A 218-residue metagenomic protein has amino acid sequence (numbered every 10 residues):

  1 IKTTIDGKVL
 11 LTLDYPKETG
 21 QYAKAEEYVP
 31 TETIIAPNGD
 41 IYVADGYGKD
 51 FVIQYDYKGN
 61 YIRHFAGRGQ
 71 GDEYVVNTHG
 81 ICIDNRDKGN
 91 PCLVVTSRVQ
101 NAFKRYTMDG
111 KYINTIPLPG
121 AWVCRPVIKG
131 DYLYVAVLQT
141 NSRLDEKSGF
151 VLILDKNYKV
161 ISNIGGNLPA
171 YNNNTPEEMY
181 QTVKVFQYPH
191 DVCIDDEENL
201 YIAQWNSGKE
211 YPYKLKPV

Functional and structural regions predicted by a protein language model:
I1, Y42, F51-I53, R63 (+4 more regions): WD40 beta-propeller blade core
T3-Y28, N60-V76, K159-K184: Surface-exposed loop and turn segments in beta-propeller and other repeat-based domains that flank or scaffold
T4-K8, D56-N60, T107-K111, D155-N157 (+1 more regions): Short loop/turn segments that connect beta-strands within beta-propeller blades
E18-D40, Q70-C92, Q100-N101, P119-L133 (+2 more regions): Beta-rich, blade/repeat-based domains predominating in secreted/periplasmic proteins but also intracellular
E27, G48-I53, V75, Q100 (+2 more regions): A detector of repeated loop/turn-to-beta-strand junctions in beta-rich toroidal repeat architectures
G46-G48, R86, R98, L138-T140 (+1 more regions): Short loop/turn segments immediately following the C-termini of beta-strands
K88-T96, L118-P176: Loop/turn-rich, solvent-exposed surfaces of beta-rich toroidal or solenoidal domains
V185-V218: Blade-level signature of beta-propeller repeat domains, shared across WD40, Kelch, NHL, RCC1 and BNR/Asp-box propellers
